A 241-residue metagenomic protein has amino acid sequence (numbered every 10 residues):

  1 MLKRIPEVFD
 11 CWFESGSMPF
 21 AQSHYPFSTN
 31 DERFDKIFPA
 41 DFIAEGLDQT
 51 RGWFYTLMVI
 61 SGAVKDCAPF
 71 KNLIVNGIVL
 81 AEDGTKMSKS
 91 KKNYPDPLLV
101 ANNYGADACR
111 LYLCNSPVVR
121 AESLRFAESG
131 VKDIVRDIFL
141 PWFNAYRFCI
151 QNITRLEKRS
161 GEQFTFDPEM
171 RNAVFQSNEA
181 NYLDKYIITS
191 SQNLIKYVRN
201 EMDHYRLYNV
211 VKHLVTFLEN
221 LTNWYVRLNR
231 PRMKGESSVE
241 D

Functional and structural regions predicted by a protein language model:
M1-L156, I187-R230, K234: Structured secondary-structure scaffolds
D96-L99, S177-Y182: Secondary-structure junction/capping motif
S160-P168: Terminal amphipathic helices with adjacent charged low-complexity linkers/tails
P168-R171, F175-N178, K185, T189-N193: N-terminal accessory segments
M233, S237-D241: Short, intrinsically disordered, charge-balanced linker/junction segments flanking boundaries in proteins
